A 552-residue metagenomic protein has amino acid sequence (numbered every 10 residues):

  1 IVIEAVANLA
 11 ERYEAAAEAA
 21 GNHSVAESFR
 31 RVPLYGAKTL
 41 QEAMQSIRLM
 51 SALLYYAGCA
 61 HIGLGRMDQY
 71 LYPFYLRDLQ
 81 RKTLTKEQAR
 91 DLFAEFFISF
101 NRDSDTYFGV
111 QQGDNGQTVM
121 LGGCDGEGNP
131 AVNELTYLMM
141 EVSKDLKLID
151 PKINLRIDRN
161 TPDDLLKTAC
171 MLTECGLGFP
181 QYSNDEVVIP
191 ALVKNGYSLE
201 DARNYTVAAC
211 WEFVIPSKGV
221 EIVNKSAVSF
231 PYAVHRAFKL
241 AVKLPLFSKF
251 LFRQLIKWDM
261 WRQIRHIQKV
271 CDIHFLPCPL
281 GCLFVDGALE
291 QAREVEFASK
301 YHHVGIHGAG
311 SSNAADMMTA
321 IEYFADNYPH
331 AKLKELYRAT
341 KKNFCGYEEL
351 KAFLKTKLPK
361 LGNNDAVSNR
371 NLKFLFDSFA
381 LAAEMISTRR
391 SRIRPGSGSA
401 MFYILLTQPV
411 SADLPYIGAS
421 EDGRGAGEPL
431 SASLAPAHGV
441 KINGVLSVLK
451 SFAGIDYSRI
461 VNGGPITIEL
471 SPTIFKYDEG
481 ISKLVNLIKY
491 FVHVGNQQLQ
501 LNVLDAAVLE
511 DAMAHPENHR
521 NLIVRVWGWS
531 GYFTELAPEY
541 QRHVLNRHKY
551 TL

Functional and structural regions predicted by a protein language model:
I1, H23-L552: Conserved catalytic cores of very large enzyme subunits
I1-S24: N-terminal helix-rich structural modules
